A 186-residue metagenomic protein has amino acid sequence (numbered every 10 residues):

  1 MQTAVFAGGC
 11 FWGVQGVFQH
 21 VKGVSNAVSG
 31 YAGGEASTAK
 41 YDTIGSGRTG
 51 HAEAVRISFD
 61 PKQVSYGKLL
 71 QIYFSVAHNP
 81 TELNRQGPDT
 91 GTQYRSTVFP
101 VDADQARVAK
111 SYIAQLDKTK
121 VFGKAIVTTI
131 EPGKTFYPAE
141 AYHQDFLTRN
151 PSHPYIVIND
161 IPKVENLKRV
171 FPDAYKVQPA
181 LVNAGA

Functional and structural regions predicted by a protein language model:
M1-A186: Flexible coil/turn and secondary-structure edge motifs
